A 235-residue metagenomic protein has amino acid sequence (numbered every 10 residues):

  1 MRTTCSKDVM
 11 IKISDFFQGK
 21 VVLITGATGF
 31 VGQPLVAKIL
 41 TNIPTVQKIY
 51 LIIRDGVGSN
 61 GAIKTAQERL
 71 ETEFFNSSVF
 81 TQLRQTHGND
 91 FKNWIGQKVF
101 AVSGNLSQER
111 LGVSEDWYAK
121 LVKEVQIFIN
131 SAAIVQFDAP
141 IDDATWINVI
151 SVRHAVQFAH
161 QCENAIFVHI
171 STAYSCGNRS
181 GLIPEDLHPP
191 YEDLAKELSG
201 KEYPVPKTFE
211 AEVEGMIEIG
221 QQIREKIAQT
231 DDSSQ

Functional and structural regions predicted by a protein language model:
M1-K20: A short, basic/flexible loop-to-alpha-helix module at the beginning of a structural domain
S14-T45: N-terminal Rossmann NAD(P)H-binding glycine-rich loop of SDR-like oxidoreductase domains
P44-K64, S171: Conserved glycine-rich Rossmann-like NAD(P)H-binding loop of the short-chain dehydrogenase/reductase
I53, G104, S131-A132: Glycine-rich, N-terminal phosphate-binding loop of Rossmann-like dinucleotide-binding domains
E71-Q97, K196-Q221: Short mixed-charge
F75-I127: Conserved Rossmann-fold cofactor-binding substructure of NAD(P)-dependent oxidoreductases
K123, I127-S131, D138-W146, I150-Q235: Conserved Rossmann-fold NAD(P)-dependent oxidoreductase catalytic core, especially the SDR/UDP-sugar
